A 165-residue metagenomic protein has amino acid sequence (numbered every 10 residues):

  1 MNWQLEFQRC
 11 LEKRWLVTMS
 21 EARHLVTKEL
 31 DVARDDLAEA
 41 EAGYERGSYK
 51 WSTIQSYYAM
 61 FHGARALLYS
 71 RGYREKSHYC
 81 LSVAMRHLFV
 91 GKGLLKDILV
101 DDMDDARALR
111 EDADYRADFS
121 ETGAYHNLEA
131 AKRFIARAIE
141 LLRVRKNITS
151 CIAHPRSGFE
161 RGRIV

Functional and structural regions predicted by a protein language model:
M1-V165: Terminal alpha-helical segments
